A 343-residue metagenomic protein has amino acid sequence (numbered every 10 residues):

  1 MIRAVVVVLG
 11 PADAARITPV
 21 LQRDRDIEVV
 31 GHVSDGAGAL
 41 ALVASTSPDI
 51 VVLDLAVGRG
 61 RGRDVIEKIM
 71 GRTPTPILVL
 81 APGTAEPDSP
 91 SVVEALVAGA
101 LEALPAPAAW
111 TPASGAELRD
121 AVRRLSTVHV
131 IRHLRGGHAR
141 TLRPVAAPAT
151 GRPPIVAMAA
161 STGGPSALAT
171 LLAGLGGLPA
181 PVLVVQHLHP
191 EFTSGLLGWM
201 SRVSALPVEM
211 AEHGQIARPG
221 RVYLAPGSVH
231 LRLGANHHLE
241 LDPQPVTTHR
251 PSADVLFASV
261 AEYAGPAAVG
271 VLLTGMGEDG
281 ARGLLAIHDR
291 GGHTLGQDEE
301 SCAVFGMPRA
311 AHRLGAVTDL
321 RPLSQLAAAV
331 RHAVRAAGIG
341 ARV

Functional and structural regions predicted by a protein language model:
M1-V343: Conserved acid/base catalytic micro-environments in cytosolic active-site loops
